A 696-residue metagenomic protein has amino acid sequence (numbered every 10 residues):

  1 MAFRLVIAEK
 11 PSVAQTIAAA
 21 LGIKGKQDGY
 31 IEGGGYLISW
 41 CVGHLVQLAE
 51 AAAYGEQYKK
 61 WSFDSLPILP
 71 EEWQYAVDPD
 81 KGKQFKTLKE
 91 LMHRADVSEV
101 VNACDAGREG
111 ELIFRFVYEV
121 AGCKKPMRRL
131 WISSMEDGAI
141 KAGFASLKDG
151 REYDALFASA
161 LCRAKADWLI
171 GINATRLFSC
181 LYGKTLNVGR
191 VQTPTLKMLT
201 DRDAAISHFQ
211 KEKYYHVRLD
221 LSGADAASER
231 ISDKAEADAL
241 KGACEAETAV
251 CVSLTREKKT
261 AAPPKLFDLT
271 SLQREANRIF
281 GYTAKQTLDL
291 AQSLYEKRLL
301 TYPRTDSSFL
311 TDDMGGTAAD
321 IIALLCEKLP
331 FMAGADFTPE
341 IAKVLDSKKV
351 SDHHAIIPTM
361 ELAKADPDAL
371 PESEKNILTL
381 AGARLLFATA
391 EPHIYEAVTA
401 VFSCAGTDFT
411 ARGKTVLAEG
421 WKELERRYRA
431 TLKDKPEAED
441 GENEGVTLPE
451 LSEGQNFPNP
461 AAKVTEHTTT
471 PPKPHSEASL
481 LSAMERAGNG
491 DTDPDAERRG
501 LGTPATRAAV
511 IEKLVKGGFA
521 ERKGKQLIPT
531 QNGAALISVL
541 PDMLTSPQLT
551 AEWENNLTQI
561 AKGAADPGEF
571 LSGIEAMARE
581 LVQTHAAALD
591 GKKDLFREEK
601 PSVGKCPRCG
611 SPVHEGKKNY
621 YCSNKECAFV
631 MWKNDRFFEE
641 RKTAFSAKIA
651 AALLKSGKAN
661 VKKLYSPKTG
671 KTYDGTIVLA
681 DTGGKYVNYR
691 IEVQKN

Functional and structural regions predicted by a protein language model:
M1-A164, W168, D434, P471: Intrinsically disordered, low-complexity regulatory segments
A2-L5, A103-A106, G183-T185, R256-K265 (+3 more regions): Conserved short loop/turn motifs at secondary-structure junctions
A2-L5, K81, M92, T175 (+3 more regions): Basic, low-complexity terminal or inter-domain segments flanking catalytic cores
P11-A18, G35-I38, V42, D78-K89 (+18 more regions): Amphipathic alpha-helical transducer elements in NTP-driven molecular machines
P126, L196, L300: Conserved ATP-binding/catalytic motifs of P-loop helicase motor domains
D137-L221, R256-T260: C-terminal or mid-to-C-terminal helical accessory/interaction module adjacent to the motor/catalytic core
A235-F267, Q273: Metal- or metallocofactor-binding catalytic centers and their adjacent structured scaffolds across diverse enzyme
